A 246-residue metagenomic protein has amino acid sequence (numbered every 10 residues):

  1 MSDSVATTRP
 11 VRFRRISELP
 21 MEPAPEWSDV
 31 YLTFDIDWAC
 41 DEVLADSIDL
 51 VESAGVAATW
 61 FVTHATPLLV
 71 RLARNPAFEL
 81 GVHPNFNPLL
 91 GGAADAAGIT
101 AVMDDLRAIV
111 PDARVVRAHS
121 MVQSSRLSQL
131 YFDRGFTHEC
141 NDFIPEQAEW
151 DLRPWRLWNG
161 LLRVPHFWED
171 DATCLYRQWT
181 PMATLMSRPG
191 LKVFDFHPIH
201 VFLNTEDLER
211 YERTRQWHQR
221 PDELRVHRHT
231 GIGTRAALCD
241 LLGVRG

Functional and structural regions predicted by a protein language model:
M1-P76, N87, D104, A108-D112 (+2 more regions): Terminal accessory/targeting
P76-V102, M121: Substrate-binding cleft of extracellular glycoside hydrolase catalytic domains
